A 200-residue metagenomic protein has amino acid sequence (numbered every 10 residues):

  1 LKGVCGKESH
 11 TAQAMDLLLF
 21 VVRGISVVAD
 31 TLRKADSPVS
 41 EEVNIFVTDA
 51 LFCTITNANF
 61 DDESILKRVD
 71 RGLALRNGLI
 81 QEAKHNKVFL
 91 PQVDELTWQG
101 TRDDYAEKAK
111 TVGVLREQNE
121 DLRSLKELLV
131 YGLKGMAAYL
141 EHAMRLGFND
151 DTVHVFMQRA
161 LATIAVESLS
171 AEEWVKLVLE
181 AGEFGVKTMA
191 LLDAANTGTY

Functional and structural regions predicted by a protein language model:
L1-Y200: Metallocofactor- and cofactor-centric catalytic cores in central/energy metabolism, strongly enriched
